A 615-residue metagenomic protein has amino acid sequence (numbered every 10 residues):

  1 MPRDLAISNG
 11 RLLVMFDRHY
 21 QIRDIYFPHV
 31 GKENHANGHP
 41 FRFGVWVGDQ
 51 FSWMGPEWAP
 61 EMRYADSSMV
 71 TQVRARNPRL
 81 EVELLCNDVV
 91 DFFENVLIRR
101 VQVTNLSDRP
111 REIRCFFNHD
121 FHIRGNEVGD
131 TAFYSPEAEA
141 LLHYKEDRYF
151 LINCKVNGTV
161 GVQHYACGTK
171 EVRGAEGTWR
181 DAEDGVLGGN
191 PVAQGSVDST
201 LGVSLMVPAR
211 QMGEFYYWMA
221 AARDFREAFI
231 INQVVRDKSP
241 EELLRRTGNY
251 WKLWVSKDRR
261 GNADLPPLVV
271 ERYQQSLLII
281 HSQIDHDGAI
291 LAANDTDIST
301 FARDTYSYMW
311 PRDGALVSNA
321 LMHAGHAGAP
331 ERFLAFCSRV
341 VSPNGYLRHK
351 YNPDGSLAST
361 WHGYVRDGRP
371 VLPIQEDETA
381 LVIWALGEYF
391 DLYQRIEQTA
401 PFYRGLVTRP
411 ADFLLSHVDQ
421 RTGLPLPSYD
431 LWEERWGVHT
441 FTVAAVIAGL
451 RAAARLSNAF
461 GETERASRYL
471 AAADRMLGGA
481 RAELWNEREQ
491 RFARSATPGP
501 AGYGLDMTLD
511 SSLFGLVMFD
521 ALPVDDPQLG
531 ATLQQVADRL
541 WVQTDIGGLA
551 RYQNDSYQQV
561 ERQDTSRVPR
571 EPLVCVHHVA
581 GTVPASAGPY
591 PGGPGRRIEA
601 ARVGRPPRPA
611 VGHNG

Functional and structural regions predicted by a protein language model:
M1-P78, L151-R180, R245-R272: An extended acidic
M1-S8, G158-T159, T178, D224-E227 (+4 more regions): Low-complexity, Ser/Thr/Pro/Gly-enriched N-terminal "stalk/linker" regions
M62, R111, L205-F225: Short Pro-Gly-centered flexible turn/kink motifs
M62-S67, R74, A289-S299, Y308-M309 (+3 more regions): Helix-terminus loop motifs that line ligand-binding clefts
R74-R76, L80-V186, S199-L201, Q233-R259: Polysaccharide-binding surfaces and accessory modules of carbohydrate-active proteins
N153-V172, S342-Y364, H439-A444, A459-F460 (+2 more regions): Extended ligand-binding clefts on enzyme/binding-domain cores
W254-P266, D297-G314, N319-H326, S359-T379 (+6 more regions): Solvent-exposed loop and edge beta-strand segments that line ligand/cofactor-binding and catalytic clefts
S256-P267, L278-S282, A315-G328, L381-Q398 (+3 more regions): Well-ordered alpha-helical scaffold segments within catalytic/enzyme domains
